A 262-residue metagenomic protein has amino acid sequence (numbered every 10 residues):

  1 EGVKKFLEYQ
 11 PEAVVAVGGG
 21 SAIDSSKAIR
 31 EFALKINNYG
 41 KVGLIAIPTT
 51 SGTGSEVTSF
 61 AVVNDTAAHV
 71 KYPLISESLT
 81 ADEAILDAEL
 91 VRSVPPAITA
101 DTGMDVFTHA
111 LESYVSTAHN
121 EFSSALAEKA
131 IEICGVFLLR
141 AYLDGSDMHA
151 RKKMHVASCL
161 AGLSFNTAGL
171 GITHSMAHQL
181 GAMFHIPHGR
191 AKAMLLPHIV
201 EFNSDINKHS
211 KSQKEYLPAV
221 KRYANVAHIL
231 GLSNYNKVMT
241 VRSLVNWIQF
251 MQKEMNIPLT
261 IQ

Functional and structural regions predicted by a protein language model:
E1-N38, L139-R151: N-terminal small/polar loop signature for handling phosphorylated ligands or for N-terminal nucleophile
S21-A28, T53-V57, T173: Short glycine/serine/threonine-rich phosphate/pyrophosphate-binding segments that cradle anionic phosphate groups
E31-E121, I206, P218-N225: A glycine/threonine-rich phosphate-anchoring loop and its flanking beta-alpha core in nucleotide/phosphate-binding
G52, C159-K192: Glycine-rich phosphate/pyrophosphate-binding beta-alpha loops
A100-L160, S164: C-terminal and late-domain segments of enzyme folds
A118-L126, A141-K153, A168-T173, Q213 (+2 more regions): Flexible, glycine/charged-enriched surface loops at secondary-structure junctions
I186, R190-Q262: Gly/Pro-rich interdomain helix-loop hinge
